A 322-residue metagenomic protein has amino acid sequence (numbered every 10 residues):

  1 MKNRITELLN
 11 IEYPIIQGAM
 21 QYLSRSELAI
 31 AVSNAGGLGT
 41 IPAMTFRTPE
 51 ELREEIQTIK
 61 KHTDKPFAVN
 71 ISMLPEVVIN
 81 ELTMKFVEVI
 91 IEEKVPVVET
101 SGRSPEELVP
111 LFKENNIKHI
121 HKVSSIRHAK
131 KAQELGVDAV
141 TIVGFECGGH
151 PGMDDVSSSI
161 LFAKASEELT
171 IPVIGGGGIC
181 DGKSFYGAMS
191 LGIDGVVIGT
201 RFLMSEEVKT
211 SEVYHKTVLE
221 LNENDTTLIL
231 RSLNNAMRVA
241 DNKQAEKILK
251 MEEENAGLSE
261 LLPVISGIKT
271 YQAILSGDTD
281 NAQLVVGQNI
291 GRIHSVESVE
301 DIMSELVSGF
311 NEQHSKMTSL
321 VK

Functional and structural regions predicted by a protein language model:
M1-E168: Active-site entrance/lid segments in N-terminal catalytic domains of soluble metabolic enzymes
M73, E146, G178-I179, R201: Acidic, glycine-rich active-site loops and adjacent beta-strand->loop/helix elements that engage anionic groups
K122, G177-G178: Conserved acidic functional residues
G152-I174, C180-K322: Conserved active-site-proximal phosphate/metal-binding subdomains
